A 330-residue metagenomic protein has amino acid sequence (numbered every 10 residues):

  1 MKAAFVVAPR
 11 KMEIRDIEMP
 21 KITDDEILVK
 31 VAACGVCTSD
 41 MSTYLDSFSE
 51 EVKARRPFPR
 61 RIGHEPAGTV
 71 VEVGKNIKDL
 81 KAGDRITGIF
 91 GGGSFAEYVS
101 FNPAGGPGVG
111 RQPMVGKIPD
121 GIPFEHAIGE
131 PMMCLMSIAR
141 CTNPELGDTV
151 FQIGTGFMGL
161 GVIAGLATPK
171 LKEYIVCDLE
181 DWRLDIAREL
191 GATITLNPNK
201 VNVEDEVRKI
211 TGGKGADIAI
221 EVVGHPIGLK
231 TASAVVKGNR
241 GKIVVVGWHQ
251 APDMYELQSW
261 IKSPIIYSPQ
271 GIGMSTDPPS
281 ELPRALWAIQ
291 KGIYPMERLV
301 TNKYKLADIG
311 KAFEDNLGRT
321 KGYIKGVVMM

Functional and structural regions predicted by a protein language model:
K2, E13, E18, K30 (+2 more regions): Residues located in well-ordered beta-strands
P20-G35, S49-G93: Glycine-rich beta-strand-centered segment in the early N-terminal region that forms part of a ligand/cofactor-binding
K53, I89-I153: NAD(P)H dinucleotide-binding glycine-rich loop of Rossmann-like/cofactor-binding domains, especially the beta1-alpha1
I122-V201, D205: Mid-domain Rossmann-like dinucleotide-binding core that forms the NAD(H)/NADP(H) cofactor-binding site
T142-L146, L190-I266: Glycine-rich cofactor phosphate-binding loops and adjacent beta1-alpha1 units of small-molecule cofactor enzyme domains
R208, P252-N302, G310-K311: C-terminal substrate-binding/catalytic core of Rossmann-like NAD(P)-dependent dehydrogenases/reductases
G213, N239, I243-A251, Y294-V300 (+1 more regions): C-terminal capping/lid region of NAD(P)-dependent oxidoreductase domains
